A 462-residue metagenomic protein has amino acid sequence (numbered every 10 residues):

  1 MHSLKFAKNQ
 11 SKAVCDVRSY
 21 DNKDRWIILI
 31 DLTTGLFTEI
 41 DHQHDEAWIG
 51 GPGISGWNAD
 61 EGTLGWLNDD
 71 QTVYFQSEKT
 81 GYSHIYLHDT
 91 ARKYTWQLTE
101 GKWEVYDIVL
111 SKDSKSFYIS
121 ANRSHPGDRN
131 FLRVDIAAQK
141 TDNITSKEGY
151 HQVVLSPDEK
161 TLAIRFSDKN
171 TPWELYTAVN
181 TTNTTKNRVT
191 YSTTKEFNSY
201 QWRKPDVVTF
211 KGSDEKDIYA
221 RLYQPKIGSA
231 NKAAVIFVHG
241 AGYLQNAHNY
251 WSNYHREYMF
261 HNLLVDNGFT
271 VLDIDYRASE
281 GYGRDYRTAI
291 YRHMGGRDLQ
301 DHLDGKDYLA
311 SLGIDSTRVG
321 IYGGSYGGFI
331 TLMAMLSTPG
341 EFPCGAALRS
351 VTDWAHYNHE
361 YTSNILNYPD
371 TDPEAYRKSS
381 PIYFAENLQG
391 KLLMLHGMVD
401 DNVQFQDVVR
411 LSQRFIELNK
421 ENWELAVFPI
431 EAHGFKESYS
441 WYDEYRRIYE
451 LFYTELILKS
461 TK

Functional and structural regions predicted by a protein language model:
M1, I30-G62, S77-E78, H88-K112 (+3 more regions): Multi-bladed beta-propeller domains
M1-N9, D16: A conserved hydrophobic secondary-structure block that centers on an alpha-helix together with its immediately flanking
K8-N9, N68-D69, K112-D113, P157-D158: Residue-level detector of Asp-centered blade-edge/turn motifs that repeat once per structural unit in beta-propeller
K12-C15, V73-Y74, F117, L162: Hydrophobic beta-strand positions that form the internal "hydrophobic ladder" of WD40/Gbeta-like beta-propeller blades
C15, K23-R25, G35-D45, Y243 (+1 more regions): Hydrophobic helix-coil surface modules that form long, contiguous segments used for peptide/substrate interaction
D16, H151-K462: Serine-hydrolase catalytic core recognition
N22-L29, G81-Y86, P126-L132, T171-T177: Structural motif
